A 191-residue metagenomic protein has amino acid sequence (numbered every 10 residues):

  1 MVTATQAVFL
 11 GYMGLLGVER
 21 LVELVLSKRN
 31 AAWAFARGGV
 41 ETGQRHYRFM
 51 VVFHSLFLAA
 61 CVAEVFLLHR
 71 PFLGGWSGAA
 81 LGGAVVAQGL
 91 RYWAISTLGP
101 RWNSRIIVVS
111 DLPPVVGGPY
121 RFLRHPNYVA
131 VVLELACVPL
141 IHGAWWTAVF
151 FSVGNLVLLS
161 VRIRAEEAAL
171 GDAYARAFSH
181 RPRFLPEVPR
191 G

Functional and structural regions predicted by a protein language model:
M1-V2, H46-W76: Long, highly hydrophobic alpha-helical transmembrane signal-anchor segments
T3-V8: N-terminal membrane topogenic signal
F9-G11, V108: Anionic, Ser/Thr-rich low-complexity intrinsically disordered regions
M13-S27: N-terminal signal-anchor/start-transfer transmembrane helix
V25-H46, F72-G191: Cytosolic-biased juxtamembrane loops and peripheral soluble domains of multi-pass membrane proteins
